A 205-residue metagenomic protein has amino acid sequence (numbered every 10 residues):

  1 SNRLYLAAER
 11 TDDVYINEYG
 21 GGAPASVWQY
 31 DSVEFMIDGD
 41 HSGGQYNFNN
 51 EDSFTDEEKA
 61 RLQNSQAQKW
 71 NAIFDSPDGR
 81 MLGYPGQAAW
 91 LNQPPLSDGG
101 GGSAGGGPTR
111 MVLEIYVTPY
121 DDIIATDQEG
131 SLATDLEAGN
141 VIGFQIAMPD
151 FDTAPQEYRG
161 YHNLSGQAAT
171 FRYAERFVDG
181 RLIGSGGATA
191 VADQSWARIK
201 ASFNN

Functional and structural regions predicted by a protein language model:
S1-N205: Structural preference for beta-rich elements and adjacent junctions enriched in aromatics
